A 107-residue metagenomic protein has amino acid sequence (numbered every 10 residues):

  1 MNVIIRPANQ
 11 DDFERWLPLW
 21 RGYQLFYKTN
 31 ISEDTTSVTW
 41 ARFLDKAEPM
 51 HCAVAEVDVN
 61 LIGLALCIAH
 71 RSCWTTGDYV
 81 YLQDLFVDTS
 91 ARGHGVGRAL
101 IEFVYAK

Functional and structural regions predicted by a protein language model:
N2-I4: Extreme N-terminal starter segment of soluble prokaryotic enzymes
P7-E14, P18-G77, Q83, I101: Acetyl-CoA-dependent GNAT
L85-R92: A short, internal acetyl-CoA/4′-phosphopantetheine-binding micro-motif in the GNAT/acyltransferase core
D88, A99-K107: Conserved acyl-CoA
G95: Glycine-rich phosphate-binding loop
